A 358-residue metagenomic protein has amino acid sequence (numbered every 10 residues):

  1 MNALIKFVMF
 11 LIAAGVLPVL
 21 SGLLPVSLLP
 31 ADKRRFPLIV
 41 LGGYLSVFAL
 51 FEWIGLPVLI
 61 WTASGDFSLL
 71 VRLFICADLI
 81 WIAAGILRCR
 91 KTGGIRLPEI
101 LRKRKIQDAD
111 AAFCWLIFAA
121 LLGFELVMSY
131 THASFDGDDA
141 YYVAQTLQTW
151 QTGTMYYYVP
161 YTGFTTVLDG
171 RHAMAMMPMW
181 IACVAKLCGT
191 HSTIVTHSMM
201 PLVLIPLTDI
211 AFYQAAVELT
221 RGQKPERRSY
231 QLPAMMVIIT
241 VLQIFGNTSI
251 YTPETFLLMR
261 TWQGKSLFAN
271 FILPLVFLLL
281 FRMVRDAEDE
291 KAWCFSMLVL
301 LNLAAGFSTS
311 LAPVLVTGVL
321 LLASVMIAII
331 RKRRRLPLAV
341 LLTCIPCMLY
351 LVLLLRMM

Functional and structural regions predicted by a protein language model:
M1-R104, L338-A339, C347-M358: Membrane-embedded, hydrophobic transmembrane alpha-helices
V16-L20, F74-D78, V203, L207 (+1 more regions): Membrane-embedded alpha-helical segments of multi-pass membrane proteins, especially the transmembrane helices
L29-R34, R90-D110, G222-S229, A287-W293 (+1 more regions): Membrane-interfacial, low-structure loops and terminal tails that flank and connect transmembrane helices in multi-pass
W115-L122, R334-V352: Hydrophobic alpha-helical membrane-interfacial segments at the cytosolic entry of transmembrane helices
L121-G246, T252-R260, F271: Active-site lumenal/periplasmic loops and adjacent helix-entry segments of GT-C-fold, multi-pass membrane
L147, M259-A287: Specific aromatic-rich, kink-prone transmembrane helix
C294-S310: Membrane-interface alpha helices of multi-pass inner-membrane proteins
V316-L341: Perimembrane helix-loop-helix junctions
